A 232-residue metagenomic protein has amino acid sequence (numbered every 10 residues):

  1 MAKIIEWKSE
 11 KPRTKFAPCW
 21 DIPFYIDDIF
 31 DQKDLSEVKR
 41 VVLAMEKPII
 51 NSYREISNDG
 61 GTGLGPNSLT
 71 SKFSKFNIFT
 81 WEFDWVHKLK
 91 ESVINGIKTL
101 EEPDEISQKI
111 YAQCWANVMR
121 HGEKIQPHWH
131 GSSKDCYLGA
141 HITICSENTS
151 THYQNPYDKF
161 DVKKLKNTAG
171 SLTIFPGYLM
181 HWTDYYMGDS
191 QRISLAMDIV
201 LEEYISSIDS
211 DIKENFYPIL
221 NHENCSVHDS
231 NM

Functional and structural regions predicted by a protein language model:
A2-P103, N221, S226-N231: Non-heme Fe(II)/2-oxoglutarate
I22-P23, N51, K109, T151 (+2 more regions): Intrinsically disordered, low-complexity segments enriched in small/polar residues
E55, M187-S190, I212: Flexible domain-boundary/linker segments
E82-V86, S133, G188: Aromatic-acidic/polar surface patches that form glycan- and anion
E102-D184, Q191-S194, V200, Y204-D209: Catalytic core of non-heme Fe(II) oxygenases with the double-stranded beta-helix
M197-M232: Double-stranded beta-helix
